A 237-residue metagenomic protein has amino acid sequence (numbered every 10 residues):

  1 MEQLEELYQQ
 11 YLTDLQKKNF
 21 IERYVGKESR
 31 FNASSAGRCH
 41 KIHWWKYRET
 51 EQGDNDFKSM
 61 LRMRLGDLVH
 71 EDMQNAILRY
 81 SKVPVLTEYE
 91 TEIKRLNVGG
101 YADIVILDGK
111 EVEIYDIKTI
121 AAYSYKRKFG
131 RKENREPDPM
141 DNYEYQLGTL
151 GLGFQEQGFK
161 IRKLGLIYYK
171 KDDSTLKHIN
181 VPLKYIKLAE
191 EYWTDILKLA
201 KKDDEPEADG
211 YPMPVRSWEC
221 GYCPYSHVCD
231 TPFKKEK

Functional and structural regions predicted by a protein language model:
M1-I114, A121-K128: Metal-dependent nuclease catalytic cores that hydrolyze phosphodiester bonds in DNA/RNA, characterized by
E2-L7, G153-K237: Metal-dependent nuclease catalytic regions and adjoining charged, substrate-binding loops involved in nucleic-acid end
S59, M63, E136-E144, M213: Short, charged/polar micro-motifs that form catalytic or ligand-binding hotspots
E71-R79, R135-I167: Metal-dependent nuclease catalytic cores in nucleic-acid-processing enzymes, especially RNase H-like/related
N97-G99, N142, V215: A generic fold-level signal
K118-A121, Y168-K170: A short beta-strand motif that forms part of the nucleic acid-binding face of small beta-barrel RNA-binding folds
Y123-P139: Surface-exposed cleft-lining segments at the edges of enzyme active sites
